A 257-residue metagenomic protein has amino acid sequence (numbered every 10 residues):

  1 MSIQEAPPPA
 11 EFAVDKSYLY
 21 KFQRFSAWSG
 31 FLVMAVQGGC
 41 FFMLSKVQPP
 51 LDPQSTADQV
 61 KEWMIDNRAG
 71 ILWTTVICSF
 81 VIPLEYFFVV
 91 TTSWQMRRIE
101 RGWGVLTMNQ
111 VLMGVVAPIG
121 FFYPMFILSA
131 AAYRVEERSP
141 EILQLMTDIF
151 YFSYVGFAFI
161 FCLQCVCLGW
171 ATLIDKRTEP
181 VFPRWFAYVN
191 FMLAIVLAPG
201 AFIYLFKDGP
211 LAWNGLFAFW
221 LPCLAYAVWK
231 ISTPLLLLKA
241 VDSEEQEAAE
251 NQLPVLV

Functional and structural regions predicted by a protein language model:
S2-V257: Hydrophobic, aromatic-enriched alpha-helical segments typical of multi-pass transmembrane helices
